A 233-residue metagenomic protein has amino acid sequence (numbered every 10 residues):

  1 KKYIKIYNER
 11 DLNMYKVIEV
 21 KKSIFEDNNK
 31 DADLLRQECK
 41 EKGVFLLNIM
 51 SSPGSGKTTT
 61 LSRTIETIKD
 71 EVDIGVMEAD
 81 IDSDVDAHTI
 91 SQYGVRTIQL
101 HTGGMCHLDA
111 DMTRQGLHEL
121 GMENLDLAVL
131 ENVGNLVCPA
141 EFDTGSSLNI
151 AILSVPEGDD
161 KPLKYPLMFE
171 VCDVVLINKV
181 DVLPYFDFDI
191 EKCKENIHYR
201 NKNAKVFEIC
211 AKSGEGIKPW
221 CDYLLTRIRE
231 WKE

Functional and structural regions predicted by a protein language model:
K1-N13: Short, Lys/Arg-enriched N-terminal segments with co-localized hydrophobic residues within the first ~10-30 amino acids
Y15-Q37, K42-M50, S55, T59 (+3 more regions): Nucleotide-state-sensitive switch-loop elements of NTP-binding domains
T60, D109, K161-K164, D189 (+1 more regions): Residues at alpha-helix caps and immediate loop-helix transition turns in enzyme cores, especially N- and C-cap
G75, I150-I152, V171-L183, I197-C210: Conserved beta-strand/loop subsegment of P-loop NTPase cores
D82, M105, E157, V182 (+1 more regions): Glycine-/small-residue-rich active-site loops that bind phosphorylated ligands and cofactors
S83-A87, K161-Y165, D189-N196: Short, glycine/polar-rich helix-capping loops at beta-to-alpha or helix-loop-helix junctions that flank or form
N135-C138, G145-L163, D173, V180-D187: Conserved Switch II/interswitch segment of TRAFAC-class P-loop GTPases
L183-E233: Canonical P-loop GTPase G-domain recognition
